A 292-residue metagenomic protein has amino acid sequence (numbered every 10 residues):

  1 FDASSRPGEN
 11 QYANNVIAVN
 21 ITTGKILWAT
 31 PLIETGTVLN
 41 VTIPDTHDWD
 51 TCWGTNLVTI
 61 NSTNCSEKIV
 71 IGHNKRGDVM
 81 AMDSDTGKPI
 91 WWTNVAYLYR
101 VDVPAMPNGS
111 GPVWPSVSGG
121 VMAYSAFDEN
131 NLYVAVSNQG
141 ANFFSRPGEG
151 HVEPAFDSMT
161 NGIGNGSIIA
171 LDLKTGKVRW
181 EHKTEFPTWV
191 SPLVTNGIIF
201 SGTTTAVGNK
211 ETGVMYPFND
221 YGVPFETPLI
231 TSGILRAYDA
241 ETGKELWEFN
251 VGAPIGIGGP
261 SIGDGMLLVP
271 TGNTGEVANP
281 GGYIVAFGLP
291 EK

Functional and structural regions predicted by a protein language model:
D2-C52, N56-G72, D78-V121, A126-W189 (+2 more regions): Extracytoplasmic/lumenal domain signature
